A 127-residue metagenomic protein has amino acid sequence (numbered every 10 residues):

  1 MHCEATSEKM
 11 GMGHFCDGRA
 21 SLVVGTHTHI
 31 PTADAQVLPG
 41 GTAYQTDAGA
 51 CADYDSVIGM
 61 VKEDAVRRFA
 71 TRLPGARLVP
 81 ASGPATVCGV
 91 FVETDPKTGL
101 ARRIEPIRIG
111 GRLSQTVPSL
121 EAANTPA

Functional and structural regions predicted by a protein language model:
H2-C3: Active-site rim beta-loop-alpha module in soluble metabolic enzymes
T6-P80: Conserved beta-sheet core of the metallophosphoesterase superfamily
A65-A127: A short C-terminal boundary segment appended to hydrolase-like catalytic domains
